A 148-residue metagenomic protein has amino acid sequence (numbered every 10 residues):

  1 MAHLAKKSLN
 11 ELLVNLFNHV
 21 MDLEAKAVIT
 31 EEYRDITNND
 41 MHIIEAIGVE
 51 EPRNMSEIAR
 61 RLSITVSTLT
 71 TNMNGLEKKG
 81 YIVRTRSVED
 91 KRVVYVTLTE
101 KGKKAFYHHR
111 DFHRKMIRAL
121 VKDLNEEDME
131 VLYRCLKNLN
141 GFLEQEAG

Functional and structural regions predicted by a protein language model:
M1-D35: N-terminal leader segment of winged-helix/HTH proteins
A5-L9, L16, D111-G148: Terminal interaction helix/tail motif
N15, H42-E45, K104: Pre-recognition alpha-helix immediately N-terminal to the DNA-recognition helix within helix-turn-helix or winged-helix
A25-T65: N-terminal helix-turn-helix DNA-binding core of bacterial DNA-binding proteins
E45-V49, R110, K137: Short, locally clustered residues in the helix-turn-helix/winged-helix DNA-binding domain
N72-G75, C135: Residues within the DNA-recognition helix of helix-turn-helix
N74-E130: Charged, amphipathic alpha-helical coiled-coil/dimerization segments
